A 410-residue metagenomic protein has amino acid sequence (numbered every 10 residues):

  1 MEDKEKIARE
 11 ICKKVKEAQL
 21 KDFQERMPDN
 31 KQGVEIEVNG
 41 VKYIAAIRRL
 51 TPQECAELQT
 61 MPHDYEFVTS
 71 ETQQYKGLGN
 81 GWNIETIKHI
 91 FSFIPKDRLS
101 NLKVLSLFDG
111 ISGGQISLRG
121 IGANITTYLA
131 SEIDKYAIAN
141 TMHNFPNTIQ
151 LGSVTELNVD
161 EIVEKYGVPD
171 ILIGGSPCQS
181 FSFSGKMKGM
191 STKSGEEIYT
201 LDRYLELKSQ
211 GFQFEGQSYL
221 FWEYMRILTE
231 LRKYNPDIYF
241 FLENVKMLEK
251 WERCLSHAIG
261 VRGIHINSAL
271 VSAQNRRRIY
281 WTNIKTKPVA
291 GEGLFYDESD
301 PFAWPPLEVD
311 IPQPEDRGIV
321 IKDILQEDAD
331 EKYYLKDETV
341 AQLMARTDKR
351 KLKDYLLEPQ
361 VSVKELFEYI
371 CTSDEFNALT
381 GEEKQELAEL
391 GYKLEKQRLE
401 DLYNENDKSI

Functional and structural regions predicted by a protein language model:
M1-I410: Conserved active-site and SAM-binding loop architecture of S-adenosyl-L-methionine-dependent nucleic-acid
